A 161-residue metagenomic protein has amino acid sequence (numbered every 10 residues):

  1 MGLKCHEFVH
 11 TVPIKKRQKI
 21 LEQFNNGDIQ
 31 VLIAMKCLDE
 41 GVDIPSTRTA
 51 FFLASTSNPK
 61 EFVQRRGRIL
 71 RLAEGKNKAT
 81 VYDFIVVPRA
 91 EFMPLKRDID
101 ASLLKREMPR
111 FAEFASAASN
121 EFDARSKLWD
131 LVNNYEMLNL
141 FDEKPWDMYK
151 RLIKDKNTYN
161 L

Functional and structural regions predicted by a protein language model:
M1: Conserved strand-helix element at the start of the C-terminal RecA-like helicase core
K4-F122: Conserved RecA-like P-loop NTPase helicase motor core
M93-L161: Long, largely alpha-helical accessory region at the distal end of helicase-like NTP-driven motors
